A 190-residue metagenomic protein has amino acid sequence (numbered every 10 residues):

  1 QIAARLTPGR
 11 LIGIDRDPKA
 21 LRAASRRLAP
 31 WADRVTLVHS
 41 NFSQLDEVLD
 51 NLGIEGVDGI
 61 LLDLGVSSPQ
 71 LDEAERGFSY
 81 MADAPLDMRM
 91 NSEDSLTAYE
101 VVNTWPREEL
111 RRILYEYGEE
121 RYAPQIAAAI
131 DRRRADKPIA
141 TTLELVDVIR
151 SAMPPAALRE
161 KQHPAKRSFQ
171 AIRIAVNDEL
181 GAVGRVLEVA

Functional and structural regions predicted by a protein language model:
Q1-A190: S-adenosyl-L-methionine-dependent methyltransferase catalytic core, i.e., the SAM/SAH-binding region
